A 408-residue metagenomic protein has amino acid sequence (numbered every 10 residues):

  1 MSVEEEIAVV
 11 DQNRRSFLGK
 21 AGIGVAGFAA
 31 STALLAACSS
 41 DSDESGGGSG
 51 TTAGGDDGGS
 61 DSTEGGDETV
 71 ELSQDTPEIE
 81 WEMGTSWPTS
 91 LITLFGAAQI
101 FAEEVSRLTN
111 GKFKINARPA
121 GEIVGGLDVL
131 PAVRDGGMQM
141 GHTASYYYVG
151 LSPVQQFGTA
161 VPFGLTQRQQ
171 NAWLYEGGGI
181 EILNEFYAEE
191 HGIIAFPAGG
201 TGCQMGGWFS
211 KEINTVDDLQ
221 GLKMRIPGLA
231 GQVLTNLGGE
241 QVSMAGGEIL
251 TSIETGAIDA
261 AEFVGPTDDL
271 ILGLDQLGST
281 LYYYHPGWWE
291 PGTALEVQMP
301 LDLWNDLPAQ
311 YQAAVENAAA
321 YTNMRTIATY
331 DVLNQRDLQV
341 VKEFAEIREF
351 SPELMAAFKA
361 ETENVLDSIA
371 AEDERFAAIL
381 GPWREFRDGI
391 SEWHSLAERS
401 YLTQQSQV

Functional and structural regions predicted by a protein language model:
M1-I7: N-terminal acidic, proline/glycine-rich, low-complexity intrinsically disordered segments
V10-Q12, S16-Q170, A188-E189, I193-V408: N-terminal secretory/targeting leader peptides
Q170-G179: A gly/proline- and charged-residue-enriched helix-loop-helix capping module
